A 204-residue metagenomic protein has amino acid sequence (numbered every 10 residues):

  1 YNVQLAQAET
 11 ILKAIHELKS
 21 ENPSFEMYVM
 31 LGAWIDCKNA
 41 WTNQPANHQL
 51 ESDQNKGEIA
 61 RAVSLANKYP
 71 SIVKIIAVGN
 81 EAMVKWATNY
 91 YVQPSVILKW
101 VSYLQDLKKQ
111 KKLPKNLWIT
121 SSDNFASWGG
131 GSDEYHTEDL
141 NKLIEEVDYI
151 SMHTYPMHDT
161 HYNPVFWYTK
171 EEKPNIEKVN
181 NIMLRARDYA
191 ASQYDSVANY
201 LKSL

Functional and structural regions predicted by a protein language model:
V3-A6, A33-C37, N80-V84, D123-S127 (+2 more regions): Active-site-proximal loop/turn and secondary-structure-junction residues that shape catalytic pockets, frequently
A6-L117: Substrate-binding cleft of extracellular glycoside hydrolase catalytic domains
E9-T10, G57-S64, F125-N141: Alpha-helical scaffolding within the catalytic cores of extracellular/periplasmic polymer-degrading hydrolases
K13-S20, S64-K68, S102, D106-Q110 (+6 more regions): Polar/charged alpha-helical tracts
P23, K108-E134, A191-L204: Aromatic-lined carbohydrate-recognition surfaces of secreted/lumenal glycan-active proteins
L31, V73-K74, N80, D123-F125 (+2 more regions): Aromatic- and acid-rich polysaccharide-binding/catalytic face of secreted or lumenal carbohydrate-active enzymes
T42, A87-N89, G130-D133, Y162-N163: Short, well-ordered secondary-structure micro-motifs
